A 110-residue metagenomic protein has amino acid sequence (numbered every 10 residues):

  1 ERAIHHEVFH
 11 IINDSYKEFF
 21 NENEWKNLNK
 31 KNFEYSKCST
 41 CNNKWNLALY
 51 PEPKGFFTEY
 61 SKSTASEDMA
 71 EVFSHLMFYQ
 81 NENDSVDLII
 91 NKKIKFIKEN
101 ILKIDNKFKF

Functional and structural regions predicted by a protein language model:
E1-F110: Active-site-flanking segments in enzyme catalytic domains
